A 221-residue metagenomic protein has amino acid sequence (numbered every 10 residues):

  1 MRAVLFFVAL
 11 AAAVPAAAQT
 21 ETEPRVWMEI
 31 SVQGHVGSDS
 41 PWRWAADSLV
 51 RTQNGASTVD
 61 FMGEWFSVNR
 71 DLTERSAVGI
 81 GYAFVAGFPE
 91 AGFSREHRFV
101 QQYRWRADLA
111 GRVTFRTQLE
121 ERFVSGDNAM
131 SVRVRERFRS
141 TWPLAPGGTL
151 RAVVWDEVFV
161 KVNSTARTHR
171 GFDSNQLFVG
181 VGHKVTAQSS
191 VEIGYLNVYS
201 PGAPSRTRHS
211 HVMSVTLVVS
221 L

Functional and structural regions predicted by a protein language model:
A13-P15: N-terminal signal peptide c-region/cleavage motif recognized by signal peptidases
A18-T58: Short glycine/proline- and aromatic-enriched beta-strand/turn motifs that initiate or cap beta-hairpins
P24-M28, D60-M62, R95-F99, N128-V134 (+2 more regions): Residues that define the transmembrane beta-barrel architecture of outer-membrane proteins
I30, E64-F66, Q101-Y103, E136-S140 (+2 more regions): Membrane-embedded beta-strands of outer-membrane beta-barrel proteins, especially the hydrophobic/small aromatic
G34-V36, R70, W105-A107, W142-L144 (+2 more regions): Residue-level signature of outer-membrane beta-barrel architecture
S38-A45, R75-I80, L109-V113, P146-R151 (+1 more regions): Repeated loop/turn-to-beta-strand initiation elements of outer-membrane beta-barrel proteins
A46-V50, I80-F84, F115-E121, V154-V158 (+1 more regions): Transmembrane beta-barrel strands of outer-membrane/channel proteins
Y103, H183, H209-L221: Outer-membrane beta-barrel "beta-signal"
